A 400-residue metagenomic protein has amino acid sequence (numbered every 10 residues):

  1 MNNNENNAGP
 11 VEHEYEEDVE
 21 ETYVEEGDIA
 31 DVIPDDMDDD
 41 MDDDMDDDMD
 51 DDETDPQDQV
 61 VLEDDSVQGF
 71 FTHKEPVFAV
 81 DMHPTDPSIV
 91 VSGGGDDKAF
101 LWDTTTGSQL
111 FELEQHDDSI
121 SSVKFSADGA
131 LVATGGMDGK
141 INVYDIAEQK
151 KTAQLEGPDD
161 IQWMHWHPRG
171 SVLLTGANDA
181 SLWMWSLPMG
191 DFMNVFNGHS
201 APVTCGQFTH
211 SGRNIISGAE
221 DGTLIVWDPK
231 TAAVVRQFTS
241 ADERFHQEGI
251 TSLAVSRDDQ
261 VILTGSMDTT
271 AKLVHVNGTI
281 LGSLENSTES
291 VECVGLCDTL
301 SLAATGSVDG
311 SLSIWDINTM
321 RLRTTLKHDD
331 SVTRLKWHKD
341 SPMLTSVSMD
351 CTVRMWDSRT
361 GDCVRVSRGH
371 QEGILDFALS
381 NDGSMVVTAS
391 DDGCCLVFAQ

Functional and structural regions predicted by a protein language model:
M1-S66: Acidic, serine/threonine-rich intrinsically disordered low-complexity regions
F70-V77, E114-I120, L155-I161, N197-V203 (+4 more regions): WD40/WD-repeat beta-propeller blade N-cap
P84-D86, A127-D128, P168-R169, H210-S211 (+4 more regions): Residue-level detector of Asp-centered blade-edge/turn motifs that repeat once per structural unit in beta-propeller
G93-D96, T134-D138, G176-D179, G218-D221 (+6 more regions): Conserved strand-to-loop turn within each blade of WD40 beta-propeller repeats
A99-W102, I141-Y144, M164, L182-S186 (+6 more regions): WD40-repeat beta-propellers
T104-T106, I146-Q149, L187-G190, P229-A232 (+3 more regions): Short loop/turn segments that connect beta-strands within beta-propeller blades
